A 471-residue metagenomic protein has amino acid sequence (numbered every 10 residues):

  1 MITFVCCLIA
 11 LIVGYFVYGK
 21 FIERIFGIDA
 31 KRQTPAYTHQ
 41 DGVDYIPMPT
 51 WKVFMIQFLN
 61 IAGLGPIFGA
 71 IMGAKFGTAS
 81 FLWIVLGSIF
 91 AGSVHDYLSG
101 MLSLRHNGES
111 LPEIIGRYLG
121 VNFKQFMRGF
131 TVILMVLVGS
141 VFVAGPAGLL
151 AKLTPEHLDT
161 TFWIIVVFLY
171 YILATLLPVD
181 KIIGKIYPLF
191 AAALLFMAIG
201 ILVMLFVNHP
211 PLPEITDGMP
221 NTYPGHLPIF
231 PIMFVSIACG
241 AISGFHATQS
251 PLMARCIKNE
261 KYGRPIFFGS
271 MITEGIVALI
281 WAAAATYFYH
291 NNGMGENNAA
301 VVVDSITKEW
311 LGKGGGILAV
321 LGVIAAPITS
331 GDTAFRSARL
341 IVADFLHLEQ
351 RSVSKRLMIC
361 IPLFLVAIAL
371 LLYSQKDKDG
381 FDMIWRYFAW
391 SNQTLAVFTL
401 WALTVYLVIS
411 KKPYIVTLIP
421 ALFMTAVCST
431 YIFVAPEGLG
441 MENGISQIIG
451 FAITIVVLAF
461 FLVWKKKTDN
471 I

Functional and structural regions predicted by a protein language model:
M1-G19, G73-S103, P112, S446-I455: Extracellular loop-to-transmembrane helix junctions
V5, I9-D29, F130, P146-L150 (+3 more regions): Membrane-interface loop-to-helix entry segments
A10-I67, I232, N259-Y262: Membrane-interface "cap" regions at the ends of multi-pass membrane proteins
A10-L11, Y15, A91-N107, L111-L176 (+3 more regions): Helix-loop-helix module between adjacent transmembrane segments
K20-I46, G69-M72, L86, V94-F123 (+4 more regions): Flexible loop linkers connecting adjacent transmembrane helices in multi-pass alpha-helical membrane transporters
M48-G65, M204-P210, G218-L279, L321-S330: Hydrophobic, membrane-embedded alpha-helices of multi-pass small-molecule transporters
G139-I165, A174-T175, L194-N221, Y406-Y414 (+1 more regions): Hydrophobic alpha-helical segments and their helix-loop junctions in multi-pass secondary transporters
L205-I215, K261, F268-S305, Q375-D379: Extracellular/periplasmic helix-exit of transmembrane alpha-helices
